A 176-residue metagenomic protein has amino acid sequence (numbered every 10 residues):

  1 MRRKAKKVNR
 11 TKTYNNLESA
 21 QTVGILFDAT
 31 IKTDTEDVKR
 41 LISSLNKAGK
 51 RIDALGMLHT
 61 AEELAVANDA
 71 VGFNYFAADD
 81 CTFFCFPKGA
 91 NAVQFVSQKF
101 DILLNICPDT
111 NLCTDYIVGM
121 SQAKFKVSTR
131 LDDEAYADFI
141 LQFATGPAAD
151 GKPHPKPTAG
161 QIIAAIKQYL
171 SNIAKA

Functional and structural regions predicted by a protein language model:
M1-T22, A29-K32: Short N-terminal or domain-adjacent regulatory/targeting segments
A5-N9, Y75-A92: Glycine-rich, highly charged phosphate/nucleotide-binding loops
I31-K50, A54: Histidine-anchored nucleotide/phosphate-binding helix
L45-K47, V96, V118-Q122: Short, conserved loop/helix-junction motifs that constitute active-site signature segments in enzyme catalytic cores
N46-N74: Short, surface-exposed acidic-centric catalytic microdomains
C107-S121: An aromatic- and histidine-rich active-site surface loop
A135-A176: Active-site-proximal region of nucleotide-activated glycan assembly enzymes, centered on histidine/acidic-rich loops
